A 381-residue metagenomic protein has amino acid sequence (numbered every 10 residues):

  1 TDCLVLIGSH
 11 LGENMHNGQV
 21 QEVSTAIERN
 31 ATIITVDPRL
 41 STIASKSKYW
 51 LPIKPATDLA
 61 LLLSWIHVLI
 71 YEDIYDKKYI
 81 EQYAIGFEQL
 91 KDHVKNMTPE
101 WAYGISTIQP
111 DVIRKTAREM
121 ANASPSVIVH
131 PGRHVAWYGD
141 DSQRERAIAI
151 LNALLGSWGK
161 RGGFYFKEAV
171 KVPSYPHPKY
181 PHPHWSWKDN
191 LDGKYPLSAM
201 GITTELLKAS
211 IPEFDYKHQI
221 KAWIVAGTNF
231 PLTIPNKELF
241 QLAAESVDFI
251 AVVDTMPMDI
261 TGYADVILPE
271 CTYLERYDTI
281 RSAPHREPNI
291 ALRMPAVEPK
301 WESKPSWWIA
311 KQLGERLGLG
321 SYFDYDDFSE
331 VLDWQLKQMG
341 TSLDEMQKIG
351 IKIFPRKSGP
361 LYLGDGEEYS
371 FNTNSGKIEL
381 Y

Functional and structural regions predicted by a protein language model:
T1-A169, N190-A296, K300-Y369, G376: Cofactor-pocket helix-loop regions in the catalytic cores of large enzyme subunits
P173, P178-S186: Surface-exposed loop and adjacent secondary-structure segments within mature catalytic domains
S375-Y381: Short, intrinsically disordered, charge-balanced linker/junction segments flanking boundaries in proteins
